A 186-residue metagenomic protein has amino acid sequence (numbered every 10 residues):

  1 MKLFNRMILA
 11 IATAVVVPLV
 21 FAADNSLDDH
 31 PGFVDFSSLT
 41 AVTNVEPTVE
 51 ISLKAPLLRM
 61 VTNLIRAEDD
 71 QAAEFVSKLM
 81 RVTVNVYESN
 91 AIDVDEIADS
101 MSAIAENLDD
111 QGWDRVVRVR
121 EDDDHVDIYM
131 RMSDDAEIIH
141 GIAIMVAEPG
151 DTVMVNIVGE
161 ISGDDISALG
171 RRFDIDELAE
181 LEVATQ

Functional and structural regions predicted by a protein language model:
M1-I11: Bacterial N-terminal signal peptides that target proteins for export
V20-D24: Boundary at the C-terminal end of the N-terminal hydrophobic targeting segment
L27-A103: Early exported N-terminus immediately downstream of N-terminal targeting peptides
N44-T48, S77-R81, Q111, D123-H125 (+2 more regions): Extracytoplasmic
E106-S133, A179-Q186: Short Gly/Thr-rich strand-loop-strand
S133-I166: A short, solvent-exposed beta-edge/loop patch
E160-Q186: C-terminal partner/receptor-binding element of secreted or periplasmic proteins
